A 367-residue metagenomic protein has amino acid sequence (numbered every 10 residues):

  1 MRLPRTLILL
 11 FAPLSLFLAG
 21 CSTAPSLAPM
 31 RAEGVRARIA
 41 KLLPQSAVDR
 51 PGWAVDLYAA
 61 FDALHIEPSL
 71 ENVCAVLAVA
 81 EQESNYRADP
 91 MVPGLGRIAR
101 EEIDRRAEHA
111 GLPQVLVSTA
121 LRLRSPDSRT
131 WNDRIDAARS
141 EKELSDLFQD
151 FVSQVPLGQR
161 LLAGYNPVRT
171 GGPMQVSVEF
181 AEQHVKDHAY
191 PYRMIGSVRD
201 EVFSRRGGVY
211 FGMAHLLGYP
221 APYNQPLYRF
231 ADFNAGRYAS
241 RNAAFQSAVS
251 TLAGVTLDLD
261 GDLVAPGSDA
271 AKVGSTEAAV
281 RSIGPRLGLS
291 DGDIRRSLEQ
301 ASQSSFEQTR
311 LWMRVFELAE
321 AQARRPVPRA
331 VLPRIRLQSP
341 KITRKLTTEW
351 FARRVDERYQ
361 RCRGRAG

Functional and structural regions predicted by a protein language model:
M1-R5, P13-L16, G20-G367: Cell-wall glycan-active module
